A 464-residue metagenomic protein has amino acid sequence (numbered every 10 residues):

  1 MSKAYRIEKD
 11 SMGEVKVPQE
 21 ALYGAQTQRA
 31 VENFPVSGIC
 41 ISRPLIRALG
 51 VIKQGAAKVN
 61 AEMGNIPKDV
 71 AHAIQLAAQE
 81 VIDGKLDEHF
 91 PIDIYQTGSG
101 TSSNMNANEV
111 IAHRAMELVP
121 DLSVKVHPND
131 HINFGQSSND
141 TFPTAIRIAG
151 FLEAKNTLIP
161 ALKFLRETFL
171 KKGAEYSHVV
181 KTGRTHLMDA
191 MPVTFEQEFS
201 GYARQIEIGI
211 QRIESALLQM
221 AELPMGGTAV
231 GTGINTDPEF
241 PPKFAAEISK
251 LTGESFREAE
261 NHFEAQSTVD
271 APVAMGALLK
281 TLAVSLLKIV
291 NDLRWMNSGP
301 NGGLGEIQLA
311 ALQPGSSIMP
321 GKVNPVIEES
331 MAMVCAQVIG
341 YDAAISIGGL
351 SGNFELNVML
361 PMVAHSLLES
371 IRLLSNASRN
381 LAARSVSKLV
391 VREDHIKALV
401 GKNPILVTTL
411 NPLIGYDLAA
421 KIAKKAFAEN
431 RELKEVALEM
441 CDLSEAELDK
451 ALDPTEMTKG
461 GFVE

Functional and structural regions predicted by a protein language model:
M1-E464: Conserved, well-structured ligand/cofactor-binding cores
